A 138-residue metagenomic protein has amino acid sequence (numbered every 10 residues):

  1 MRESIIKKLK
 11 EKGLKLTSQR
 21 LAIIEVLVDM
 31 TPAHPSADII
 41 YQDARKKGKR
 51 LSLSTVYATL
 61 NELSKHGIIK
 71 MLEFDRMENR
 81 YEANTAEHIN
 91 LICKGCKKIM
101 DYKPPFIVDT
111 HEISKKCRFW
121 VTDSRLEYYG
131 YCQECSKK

Functional and structural regions predicted by a protein language model:
M1-I24: Short alpha-helical segments that sit at the start of domains
K8, E25-D29, D43: Short amphipathic alpha-helical elements of helix-turn-helix/winged-helix folds
L16-S18, M30-S36: Short capping segments at the starts of secondary-structure elements
I24-E25, N61: A cross-family signal for key residues in well-ordered alpha-helices that form functional helical elements
S36-G48: DNA-recognition alpha helix
V56-H66: Basic amphipathic alpha-helical segments that dock to polyanions
K65-K138: Non-DNA-binding regulatory cores of transcription-related proteins, predominantly C-terminal effector-binding
